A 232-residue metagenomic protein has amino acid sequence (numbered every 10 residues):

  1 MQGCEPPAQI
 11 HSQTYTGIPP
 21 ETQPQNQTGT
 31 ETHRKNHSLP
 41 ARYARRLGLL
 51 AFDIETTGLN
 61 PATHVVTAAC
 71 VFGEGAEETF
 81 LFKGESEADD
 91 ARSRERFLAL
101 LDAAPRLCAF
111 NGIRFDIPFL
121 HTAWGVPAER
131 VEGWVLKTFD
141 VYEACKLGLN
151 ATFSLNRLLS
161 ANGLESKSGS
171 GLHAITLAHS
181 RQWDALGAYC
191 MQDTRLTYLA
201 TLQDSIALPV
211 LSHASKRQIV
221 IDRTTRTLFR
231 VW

Functional and structural regions predicted by a protein language model:
M1-G48: N-terminal accessory regions of nucleic-acid-interacting proteins
P6-H11, Q23-Q25, E55, V66 (+3 more regions): RecB-family 4Fe-4S metal-dependent nuclease core
H33-D102, R106: Conserved RNase H-like, two-metal-ion catalytic cores of nucleic-acid enzymes
D53-E55, D140, D193: Acidic active-site catalytic centers that drive phospho-/nucleotidyl reactions and related ester hydrolyses
N60, F115-F119, Y198: Short catalytic/ligand-binding loop motif for oxyanion handling, primarily in non-cytosolic enzymes, centered on
P61, I113, G148, L186-D193: Aromatic-acidic/polar surface patches that form glycan- and anion
T79-S154: Conserved DEDDh/DEDDy metal-dependent 3′-5′ exonuclease domain
L158, G163-D222: Acidic, Mg2+-coordinating catalytic module of metal-dependent nucleases/exonucleases that use a two-metal-ion mechanism
